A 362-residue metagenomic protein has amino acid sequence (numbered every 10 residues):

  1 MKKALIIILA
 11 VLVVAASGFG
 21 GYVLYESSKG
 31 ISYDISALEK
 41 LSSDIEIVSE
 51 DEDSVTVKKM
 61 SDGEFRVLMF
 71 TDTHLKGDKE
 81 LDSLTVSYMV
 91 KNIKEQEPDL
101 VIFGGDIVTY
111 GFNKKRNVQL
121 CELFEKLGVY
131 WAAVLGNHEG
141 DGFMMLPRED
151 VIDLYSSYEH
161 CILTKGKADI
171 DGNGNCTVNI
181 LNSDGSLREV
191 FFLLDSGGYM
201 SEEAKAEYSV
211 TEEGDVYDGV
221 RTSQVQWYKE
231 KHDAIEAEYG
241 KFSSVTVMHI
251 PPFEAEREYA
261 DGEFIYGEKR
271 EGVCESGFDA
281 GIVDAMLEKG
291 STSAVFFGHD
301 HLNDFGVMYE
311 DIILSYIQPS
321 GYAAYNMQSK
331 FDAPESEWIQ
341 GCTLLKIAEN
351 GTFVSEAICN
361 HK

Functional and structural regions predicted by a protein language model:
M1-V14: N-terminal Sec-pathway targeting helices
Y22-V48, S54-T56, T177-G185, I282-K289 (+1 more regions): Binuclear metal-dependent phosphoesterase catalytic core
E26-L120: N-terminal active-site segment of His-dependent metallophosphoesterases
I31-V55, Q119-Y239, Q340-K346: Extended active-site neighborhood of metal-dependent phosphoesterases/phosphodiesterases
E39-S43, L68-V86, V108-K115, G142 (+4 more regions): Acidic/histidine-rich helix-loop elements that form or flank divalent-metal/phosphate-binding sites at the catalytic
K76-K79, T109-F112, A133-M145, Y199-E202 (+4 more regions): Active-site environment of divalent metal-dependent phosphoester hydrolases
E80-S83, G105-L123, G140-H160, E258 (+1 more regions): Metal-dependent catalytic neighborhoods of phosphoester/phosphodiester hydrolases
Q96-D99, V190-L193, E207-D304: His/acidic metal-ligating clusters that form di-metal
